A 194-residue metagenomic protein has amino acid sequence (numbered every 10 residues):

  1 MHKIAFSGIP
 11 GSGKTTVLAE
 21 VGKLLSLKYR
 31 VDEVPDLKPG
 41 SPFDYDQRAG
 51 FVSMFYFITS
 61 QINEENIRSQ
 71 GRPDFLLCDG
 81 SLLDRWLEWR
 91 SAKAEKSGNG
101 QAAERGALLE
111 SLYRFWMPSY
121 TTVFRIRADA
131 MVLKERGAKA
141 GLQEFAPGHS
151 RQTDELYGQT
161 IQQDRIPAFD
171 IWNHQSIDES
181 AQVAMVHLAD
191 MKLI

Functional and structural regions predicted by a protein language model:
F6: Hydrophobic anchor at the beta1->P-loop junction of P-loop NTPases
P10: The conserved Walker
K14: Conserved lysine of the Walker
V17: Hydrophobic positions on the alpha1 helix immediately C-terminal to the Walker A/P-loop
G22-N66: Conserved substrate/cofactor phosphate-moiety recognition/catalytic segment in nucleotide-dependent phosphotransferases
N66-E104: A basic- and aromatic-enriched beta-loop-alpha substructure that forms the phosphate/nucleotide- and DNA/RNA-contacting
E88-Q162: A glycine- and Lys/Arg-enriched "phosphate-lid" helix/loop adjacent to the NTP-binding pocket of small-molecule kinases
A138-I194: NTP-dependent small-molecule kinase module
